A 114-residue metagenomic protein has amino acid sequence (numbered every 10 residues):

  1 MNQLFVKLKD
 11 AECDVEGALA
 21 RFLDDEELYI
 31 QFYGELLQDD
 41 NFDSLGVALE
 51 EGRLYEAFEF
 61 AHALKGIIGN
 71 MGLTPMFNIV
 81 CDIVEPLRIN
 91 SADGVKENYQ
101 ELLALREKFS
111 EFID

Functional and structural regions predicted by a protein language model:
M1-N2, D25, L73, F77: Short, structured coil/loop segments at alpha-helix boundaries
M1-V6, A11: Non-catalytic signal-transmission and effector/linker regions of two-component phosphorelay proteins
C13-A63, G94-I113: Long, amphipathic alpha-helical coiled-coil segments characteristic of histidine-phosphotransfer scaffolds
N41, R53-F60, I68-R88: Short, well-ordered alpha-helical segments that carry or flank key catalytic/ligand-binding motifs at enzyme/regulatory
E85-E97: C-terminal end-helix/capping segment
